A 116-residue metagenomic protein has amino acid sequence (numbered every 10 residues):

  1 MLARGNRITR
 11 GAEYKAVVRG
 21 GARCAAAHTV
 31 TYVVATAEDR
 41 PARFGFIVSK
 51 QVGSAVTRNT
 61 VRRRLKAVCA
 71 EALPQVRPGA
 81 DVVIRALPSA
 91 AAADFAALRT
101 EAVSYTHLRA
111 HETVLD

Functional and structural regions predicted by a protein language model:
M1-R43, P88: Short, positively charged
K50, S54, P88: Active-site acidic-Proline motif in GNAT/NAT acetyltransferases
L65-L73: Mid-chain, well-packed structural core segment of small domains
G79-V83: Amphipathic, hydrophobic secondary-structure cores in small proteins
R99-V103: Active-site-adjacent beta-strand/loop module that shapes the phosphate/pyrophosphate-binding cleft
T106-T113: Conserved small/polar residues in nucleotide/adenosyl-binding loops
